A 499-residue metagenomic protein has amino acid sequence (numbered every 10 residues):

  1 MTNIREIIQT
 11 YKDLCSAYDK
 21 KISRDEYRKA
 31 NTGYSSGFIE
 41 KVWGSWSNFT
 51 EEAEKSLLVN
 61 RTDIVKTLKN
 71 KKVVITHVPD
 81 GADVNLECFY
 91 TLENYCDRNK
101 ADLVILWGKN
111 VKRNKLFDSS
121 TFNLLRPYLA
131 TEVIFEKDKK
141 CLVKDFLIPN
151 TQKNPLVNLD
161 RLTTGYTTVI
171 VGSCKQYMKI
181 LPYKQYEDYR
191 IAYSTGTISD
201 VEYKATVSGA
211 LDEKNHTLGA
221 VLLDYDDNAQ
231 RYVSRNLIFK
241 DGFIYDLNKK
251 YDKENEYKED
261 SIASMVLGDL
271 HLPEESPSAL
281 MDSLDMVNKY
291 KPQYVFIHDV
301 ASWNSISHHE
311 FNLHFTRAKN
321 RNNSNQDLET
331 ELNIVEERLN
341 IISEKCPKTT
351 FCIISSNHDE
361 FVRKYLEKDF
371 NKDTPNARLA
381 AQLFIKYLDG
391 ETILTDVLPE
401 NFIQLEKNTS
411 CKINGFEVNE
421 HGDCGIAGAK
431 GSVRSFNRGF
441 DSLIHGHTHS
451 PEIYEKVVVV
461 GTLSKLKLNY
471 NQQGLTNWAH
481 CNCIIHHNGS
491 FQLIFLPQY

Functional and structural regions predicted by a protein language model:
M1-N60: Functional cation/ligand-contacting sites centered on basic and imidazole/sulfhydryl donors
V59-K137, L156, P273-E391: Core catalytic region of metal-dependent phosphoesterases/phosphodiesterases, especially metallo-beta-lactamase-like
I75-A82, G108-V111, D145-I148, G172-K175 (+8 more regions): Active-site metal-binding loops of divalent metal-dependent hydrolases
K115-D160, K250-E254, P399-C411: A short, well-structured beta->alpha microelement
D138-K140, N248-P277: Mobile, glycine- and charge-enriched loop segments and immediately flanking short secondary-structure elements within
K140, I148-R231, F416-Q498: Conserved beta-sheet core of the metallophosphoesterase superfamily
T197, E213, E367-V418: Active-site-proximal loop/helix segment associated with metal-binding centers of metalloenzymes
D227-D260, G489-Y499: A short C-terminal boundary segment appended to hydrolase-like catalytic domains
